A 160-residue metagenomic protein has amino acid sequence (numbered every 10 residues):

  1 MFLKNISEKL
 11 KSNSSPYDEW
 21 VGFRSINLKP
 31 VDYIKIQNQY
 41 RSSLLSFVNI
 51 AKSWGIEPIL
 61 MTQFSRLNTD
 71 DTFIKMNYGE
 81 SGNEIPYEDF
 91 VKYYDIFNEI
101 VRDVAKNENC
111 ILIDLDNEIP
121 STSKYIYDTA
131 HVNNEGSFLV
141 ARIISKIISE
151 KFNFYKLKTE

Functional and structural regions predicted by a protein language model:
M1-R102, N107-E108, P120-S123, K156-K158: Serine-dependent acyl-ester chemistry module
Y40, I111, I126-E160: Histidine-centered active-site loop/cap adjacent to the catalytic His in serine esterases/O-acetyl transfer systems
D116: Residues at the C-termini of beta-strands that transition into short coil/loop
